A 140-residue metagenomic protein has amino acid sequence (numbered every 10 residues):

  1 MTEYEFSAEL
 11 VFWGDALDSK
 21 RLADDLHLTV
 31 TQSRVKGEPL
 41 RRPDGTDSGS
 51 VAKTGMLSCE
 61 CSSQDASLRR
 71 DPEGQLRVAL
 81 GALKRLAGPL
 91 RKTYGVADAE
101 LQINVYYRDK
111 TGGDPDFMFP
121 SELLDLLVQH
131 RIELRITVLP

Functional and structural regions predicted by a protein language model:
M1-V138: Acidic (Asp/Glu-rich) sequence patches and key acidic residues that form negatively charged surfaces used
